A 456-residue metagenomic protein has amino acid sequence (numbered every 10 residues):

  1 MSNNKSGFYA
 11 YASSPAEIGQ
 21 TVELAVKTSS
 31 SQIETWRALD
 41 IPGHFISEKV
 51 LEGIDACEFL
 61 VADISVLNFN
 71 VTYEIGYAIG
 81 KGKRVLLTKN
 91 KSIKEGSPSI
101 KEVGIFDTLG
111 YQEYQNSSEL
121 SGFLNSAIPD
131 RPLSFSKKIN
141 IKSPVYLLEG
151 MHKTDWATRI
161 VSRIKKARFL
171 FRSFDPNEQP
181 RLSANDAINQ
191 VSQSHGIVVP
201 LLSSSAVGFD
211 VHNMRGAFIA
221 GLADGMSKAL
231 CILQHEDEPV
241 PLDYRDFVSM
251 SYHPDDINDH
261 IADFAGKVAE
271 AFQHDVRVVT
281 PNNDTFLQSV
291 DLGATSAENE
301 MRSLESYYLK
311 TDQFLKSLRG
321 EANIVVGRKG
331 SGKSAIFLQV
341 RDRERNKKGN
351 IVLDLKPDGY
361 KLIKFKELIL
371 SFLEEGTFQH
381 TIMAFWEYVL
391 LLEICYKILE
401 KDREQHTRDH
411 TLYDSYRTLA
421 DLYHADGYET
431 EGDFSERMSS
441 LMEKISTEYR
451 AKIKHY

Functional and structural regions predicted by a protein language model:
M1-F286: Conserved catalytic or regulatory cores that recognize and/or transform ribose-phosphate-containing ligands
M1-S2, V61, A220, E270-R302 (+1 more regions): Charged/polar interaction segments and conserved charged motifs
G19, E23, L51, S121 (+16 more regions): Generic detector of well-ordered alpha-helical segments enriched in charged/polar residues, highlighting helical
K27, S31, N125, P129 (+12 more regions): Generic surface-pattern signal
Y77-I79, K83-L87, R215-G225, A322-Q339 (+1 more regions): Elongated alpha-helical scaffolds
H152-T158, S162, V198, D312 (+1 more regions): C-terminal intrinsically disordered extensions
V279-G376: Walker A/P-loop-proximal flanking segment of P-loop NTPase domains
D342-Y456: P-loop NTPase nucleotide-binding core
